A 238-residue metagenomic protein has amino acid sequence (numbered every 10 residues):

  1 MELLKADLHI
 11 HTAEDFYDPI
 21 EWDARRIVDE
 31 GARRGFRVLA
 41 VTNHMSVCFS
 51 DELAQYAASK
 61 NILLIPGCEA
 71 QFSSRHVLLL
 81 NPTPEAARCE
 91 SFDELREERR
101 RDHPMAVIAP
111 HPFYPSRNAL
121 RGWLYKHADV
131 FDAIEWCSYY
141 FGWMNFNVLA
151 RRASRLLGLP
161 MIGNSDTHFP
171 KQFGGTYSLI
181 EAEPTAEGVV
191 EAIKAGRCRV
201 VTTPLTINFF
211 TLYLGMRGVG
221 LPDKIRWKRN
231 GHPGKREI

Functional and structural regions predicted by a protein language model:
M1-L8, T12-I20, A24-D29, V47-E52 (+4 more regions): Charged catalytic cores and adjacent phosphate/nucleic-acid-binding surfaces used for phosphate/nucleic-acid chemistry
V28-M45, P104-I108: Divalent metal-dependent hydrolysis catalytic cores, especially in the metallo-beta-lactamase
G35, N61, H103-P104, G158: Residue-level detector of structured alpha->beta connecting loops
S91-F92, P110: Ordered, amphipathic secondary-structure segments that act as subunit-interaction surfaces in large macromolecular
A106-S116: Aromatic-lined carbohydrate-recognition surfaces of secreted/lumenal glycan-active proteins
